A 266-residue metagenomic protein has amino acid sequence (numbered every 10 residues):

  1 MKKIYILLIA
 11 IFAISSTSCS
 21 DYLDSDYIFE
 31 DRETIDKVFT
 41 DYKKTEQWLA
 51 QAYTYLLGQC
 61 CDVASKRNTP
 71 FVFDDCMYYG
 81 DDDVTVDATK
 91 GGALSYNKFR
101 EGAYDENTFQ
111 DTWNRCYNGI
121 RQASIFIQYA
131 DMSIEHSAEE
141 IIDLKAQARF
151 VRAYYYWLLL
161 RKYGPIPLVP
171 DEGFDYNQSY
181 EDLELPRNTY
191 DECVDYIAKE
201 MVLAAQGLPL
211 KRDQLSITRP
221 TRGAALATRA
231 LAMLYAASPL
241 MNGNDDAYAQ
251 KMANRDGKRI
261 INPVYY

Functional and structural regions predicted by a protein language model:
M1-T17: Sec-dependent bacterial lipoprotein signal peptides
A13-T40, I197, A230: Bacterial Sec-dependent N-terminal signal peptides
K37, D41-E46, A50, T54-S65 (+3 more regions): Conserved, well-structured interaction surfaces
L160-R161, P167, Y235-N244: Short coil/turn linking the two alpha-helices of tandem helical-hairpin repeats
P165, F174-Y176, S216-L226: Aromatic-lined, polymer-binding surfaces characteristic of secreted/periplasmic polysaccharide-degrading enzymes
R187, A249-Y266: Surface-exposed intrinsically disordered loops and tails
A224-L234: Core structural elements
